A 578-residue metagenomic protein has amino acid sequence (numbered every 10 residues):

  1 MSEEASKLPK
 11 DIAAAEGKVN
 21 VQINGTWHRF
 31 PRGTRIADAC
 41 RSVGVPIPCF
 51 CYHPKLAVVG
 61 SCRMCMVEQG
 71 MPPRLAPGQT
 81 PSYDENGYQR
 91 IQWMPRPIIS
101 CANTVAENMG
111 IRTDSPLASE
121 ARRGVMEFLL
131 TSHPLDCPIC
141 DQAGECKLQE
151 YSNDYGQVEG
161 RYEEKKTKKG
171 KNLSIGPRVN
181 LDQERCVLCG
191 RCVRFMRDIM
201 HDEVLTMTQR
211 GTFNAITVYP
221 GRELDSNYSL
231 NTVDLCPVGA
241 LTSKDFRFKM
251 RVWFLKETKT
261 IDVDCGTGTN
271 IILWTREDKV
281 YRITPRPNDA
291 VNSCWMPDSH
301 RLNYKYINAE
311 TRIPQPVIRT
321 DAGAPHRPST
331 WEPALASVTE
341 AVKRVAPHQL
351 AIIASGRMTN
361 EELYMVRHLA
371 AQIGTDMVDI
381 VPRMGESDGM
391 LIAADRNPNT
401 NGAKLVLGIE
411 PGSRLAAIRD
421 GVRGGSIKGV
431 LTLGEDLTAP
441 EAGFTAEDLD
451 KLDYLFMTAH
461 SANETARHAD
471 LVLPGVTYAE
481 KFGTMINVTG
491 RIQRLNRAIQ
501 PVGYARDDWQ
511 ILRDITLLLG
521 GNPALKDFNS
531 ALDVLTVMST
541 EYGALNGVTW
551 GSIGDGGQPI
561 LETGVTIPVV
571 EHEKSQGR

Functional and structural regions predicted by a protein language model:
S2-K10, R63-V263, T267-I271, K279: Fe-S ferredoxin-like electron-transfer domains and their immediately adjacent linker/connector regions across
V21-Q22, E107-T113, I216-G221, E257 (+3 more regions): Short beta-alpha connecting loops at secondary-structure transitions that line or flank enzyme active sites
I23-T26, M71, R276: Short strand-turn-strand beta-turns centered on an Asx-Gly dipeptide
W27-T34: Short, contiguous acidic and Ser/Thr-rich linear segments
T34-D38, T359, D507: Short, structural beta-strand-to-alpha-helix junction motif
I36-G70: A basic, amphipathic helix-loop patch mediating RNA/tRNA/ribosome contacts
P134, D182, C189, R194 (+8 more regions): Catalytic alpha/large subunits of respiratory electron-transfer oxidoreductases, centered on bis-MGD molybdoenzymes
L135-K168, I499-P559: N-terminal leader/propeptide and maturation segments of large enzyme subunits in energy/redox metabolism and hydrolases
